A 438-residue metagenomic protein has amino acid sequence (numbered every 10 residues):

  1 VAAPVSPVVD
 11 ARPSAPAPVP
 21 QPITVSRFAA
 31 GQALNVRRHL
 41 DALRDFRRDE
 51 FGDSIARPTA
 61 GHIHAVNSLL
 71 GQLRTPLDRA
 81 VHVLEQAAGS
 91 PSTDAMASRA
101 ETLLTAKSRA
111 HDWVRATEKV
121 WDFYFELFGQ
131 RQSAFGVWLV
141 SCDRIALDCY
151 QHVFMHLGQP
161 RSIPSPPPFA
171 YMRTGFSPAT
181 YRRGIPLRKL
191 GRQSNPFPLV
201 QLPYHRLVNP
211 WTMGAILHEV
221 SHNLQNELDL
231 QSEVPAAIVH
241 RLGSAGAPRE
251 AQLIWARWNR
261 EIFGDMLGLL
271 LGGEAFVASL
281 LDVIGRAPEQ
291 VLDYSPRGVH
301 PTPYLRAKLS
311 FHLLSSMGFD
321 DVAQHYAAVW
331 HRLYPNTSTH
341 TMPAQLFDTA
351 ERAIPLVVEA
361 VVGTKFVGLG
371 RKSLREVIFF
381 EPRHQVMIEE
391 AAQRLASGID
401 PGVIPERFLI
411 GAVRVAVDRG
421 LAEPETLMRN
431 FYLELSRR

Functional and structural regions predicted by a protein language model:
A2-V140, R144, D148-C149, S165-A170 (+3 more regions): Non-catalytic terminal regions of proteins
V19, I23, A245-S316, D320: Metalloprotease/metallohydrolase-associated module, dominated by Zn2+-dependent proteases
W121-D122, Q193-P198, A237-A247: Short, conserved phosphate-binding/catalytic loop or strand-edge motifs used in phosphoryl-/nucleotidyl-transfer
C142, M213, R260: Hydrophobic (often cysteine-bearing) scaffold residues that line and stabilize catalytic clefts of nucleotide/cofactor
P160-P164, S232-L242, V277-R286: Short, glycine/acidic-rich hinge or "gate" loops at secondary-structure transitions that mediate conformational
P164-P198, Q225, D229-A236: Active-site-adjacent "gating/activation" loops or surface patches in catalytic cores
V200-I216, W255: Short pre-active-site segment immediately N-terminal to the catalytic Zn-binding motif
W211-Q231, D265: Active-site recognition of the HExxH zinc-binding catalytic motif
